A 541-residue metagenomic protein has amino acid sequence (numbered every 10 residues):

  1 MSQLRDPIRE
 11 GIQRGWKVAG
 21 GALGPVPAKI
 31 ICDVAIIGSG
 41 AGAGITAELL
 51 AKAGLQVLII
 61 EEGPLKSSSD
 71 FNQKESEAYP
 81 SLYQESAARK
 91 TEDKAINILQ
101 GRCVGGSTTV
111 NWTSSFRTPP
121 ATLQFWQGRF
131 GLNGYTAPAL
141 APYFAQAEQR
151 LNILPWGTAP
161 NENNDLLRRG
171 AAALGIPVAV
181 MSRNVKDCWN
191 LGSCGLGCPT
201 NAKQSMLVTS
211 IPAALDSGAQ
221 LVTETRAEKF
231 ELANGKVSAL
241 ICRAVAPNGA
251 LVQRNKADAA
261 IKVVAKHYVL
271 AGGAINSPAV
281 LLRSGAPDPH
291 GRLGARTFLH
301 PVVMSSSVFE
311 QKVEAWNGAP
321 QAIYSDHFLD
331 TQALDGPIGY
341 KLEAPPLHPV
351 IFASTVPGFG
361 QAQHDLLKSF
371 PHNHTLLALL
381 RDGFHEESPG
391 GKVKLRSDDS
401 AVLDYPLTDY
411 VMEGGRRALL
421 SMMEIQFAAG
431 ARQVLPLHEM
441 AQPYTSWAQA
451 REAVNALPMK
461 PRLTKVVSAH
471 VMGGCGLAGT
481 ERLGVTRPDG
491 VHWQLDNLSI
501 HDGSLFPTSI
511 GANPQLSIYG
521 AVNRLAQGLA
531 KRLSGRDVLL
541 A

Functional and structural regions predicted by a protein language model:
M1-V34, K52, E92, K531-A541: Extreme N-terminal leader/targeting segments of oxidoreductases
S2-Q13, V26, N133-K229, N234-V237 (+2 more regions): Conserved redox-cofactor binding core of oxidoreductases
C32-I59: N-terminal Rossmann-like FAD-binding beta1-loop-alpha1 element of flavoenzymes
G40-A41, I275, L505: Residue-level detector of alpha-helix initiation sites
L49-K52, Q56, G63-S68, N72-K74 (+7 more regions): Glycine-rich loop(s) and the adjacent beta-strand/alpha-helix scaffold that form part
S76-W156, L379-P389: Redox-cofactor-proximal catalytic regions of oxidoreductases
H290-E424, K460-P461, S468-V471, V485 (+3 more regions): FAD cofactor-binding and catalytic pocket of flavoenzymes
T508-Q527: A conserved FAD-binding loop/helix module that cradles the flavin
